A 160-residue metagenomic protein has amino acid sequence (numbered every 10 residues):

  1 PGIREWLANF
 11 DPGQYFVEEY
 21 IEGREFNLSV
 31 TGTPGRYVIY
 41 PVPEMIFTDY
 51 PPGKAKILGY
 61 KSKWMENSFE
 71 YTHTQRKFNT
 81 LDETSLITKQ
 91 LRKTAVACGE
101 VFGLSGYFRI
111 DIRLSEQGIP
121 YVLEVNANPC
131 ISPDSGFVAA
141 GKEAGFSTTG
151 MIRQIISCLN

Functional and structural regions predicted by a protein language model:
P1-G2, S147: Alpha-helix N-cap recognition
G2-F78, D82, L86, Y121: Phosphate-binding site of ATP-dependent enzymes
D82-N160: ATP-dependent carboxylate activation and anion-phosphoryl transfer catalytic cores that bind Mg-ATP to form
